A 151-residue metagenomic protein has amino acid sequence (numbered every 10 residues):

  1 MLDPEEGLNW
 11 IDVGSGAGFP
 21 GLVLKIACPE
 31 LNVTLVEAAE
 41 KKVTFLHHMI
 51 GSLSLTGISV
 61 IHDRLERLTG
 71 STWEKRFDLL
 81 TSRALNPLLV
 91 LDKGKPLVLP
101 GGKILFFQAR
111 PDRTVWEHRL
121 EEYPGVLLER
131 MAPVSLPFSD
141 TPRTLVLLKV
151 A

Functional and structural regions predicted by a protein language model:
M1-P4: Conserved AdoMet
E6-G16: Conserved class I S-adenosyl-L-methionine
S15-A17, A84-L85: N-terminal glycine-rich "phosphate-gripper" loop used for MgATP/nucleotide binding and carboxylate activation
A17-E30: Conserved SAM-binding loop of SAM-dependent methyltransferases across substrates and taxa, primarily the Class I
E30-A151: S-adenosylmethionine
